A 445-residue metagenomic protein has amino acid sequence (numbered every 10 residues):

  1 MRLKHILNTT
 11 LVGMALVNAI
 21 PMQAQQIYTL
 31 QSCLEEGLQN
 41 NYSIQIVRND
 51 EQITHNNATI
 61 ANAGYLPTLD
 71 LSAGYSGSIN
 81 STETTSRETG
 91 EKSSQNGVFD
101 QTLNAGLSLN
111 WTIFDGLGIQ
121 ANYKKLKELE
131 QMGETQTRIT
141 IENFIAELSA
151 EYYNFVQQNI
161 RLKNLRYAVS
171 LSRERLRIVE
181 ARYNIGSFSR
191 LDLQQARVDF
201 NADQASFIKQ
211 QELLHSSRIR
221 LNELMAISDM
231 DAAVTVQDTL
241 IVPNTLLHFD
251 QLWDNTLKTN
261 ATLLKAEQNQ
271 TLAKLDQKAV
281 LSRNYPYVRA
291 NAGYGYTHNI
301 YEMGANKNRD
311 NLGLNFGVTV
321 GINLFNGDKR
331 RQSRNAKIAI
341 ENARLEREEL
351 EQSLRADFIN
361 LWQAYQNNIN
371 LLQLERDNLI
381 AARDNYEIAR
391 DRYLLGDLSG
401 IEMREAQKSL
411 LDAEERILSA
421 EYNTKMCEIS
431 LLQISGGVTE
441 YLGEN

Functional and structural regions predicted by a protein language model:
M1-Q31, L38-N41, G443: Bacterial Sec-dependent N-terminal signal peptides
M22-G74, N80, D229-T271, E351 (+2 more regions): Bacterial Sec-pathway N-terminal export signals of envelope proteins
Q23, R416-N445: Acidic, low-complexity, intrinsically disordered peripheral segments
Q25, S72-W111, Q237-L246, K278 (+2 more regions): Small/polar, glycine/serine/threonine/aspartate-rich low-complexity segments that form flexible
S32, N56, N143-N255, A364 (+2 more regions): Periplasmic alpha-helical coiled-coil/stalk elements that build and connect Gram-negative outer-membrane
Q45-N49, N62-A63, F99, I113-I141 (+6 more regions): Sec/SRP-type N-terminal targeting helices
M132, R161-R182, K209-R220, I359 (+3 more regions): Extended, amphipathic, non-transmembrane alpha-helical segments
Y183-S187, Y393-D397, I434: A short glycine-centered flexible hinge/capping loop motif at secondary-structure junctions
